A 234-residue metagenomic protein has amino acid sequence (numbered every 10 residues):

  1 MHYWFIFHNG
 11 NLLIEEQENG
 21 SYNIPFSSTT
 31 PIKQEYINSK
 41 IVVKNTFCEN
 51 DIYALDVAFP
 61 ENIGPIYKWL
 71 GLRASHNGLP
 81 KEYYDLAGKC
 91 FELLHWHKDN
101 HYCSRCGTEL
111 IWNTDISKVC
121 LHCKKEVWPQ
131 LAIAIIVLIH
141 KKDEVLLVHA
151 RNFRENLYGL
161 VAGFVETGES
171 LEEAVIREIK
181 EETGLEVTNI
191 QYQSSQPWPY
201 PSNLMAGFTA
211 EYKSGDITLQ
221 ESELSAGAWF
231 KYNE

Functional and structural regions predicted by a protein language model:
M1-N38: General detector of N-terminal leader/presequence modules that precede the first folded domain
L12-I14, T114-L160, E186, A210-Y212: N-terminal strand-loop-strand
G20-S21, P60, F153-R154: Short, surface-exposed beta-strand-loop junctions and turns on beta-sheet-rich folds
E35-L79, V165-E234: Unchanged
E82-F91, H97: Short basic alpha-helical hairpin corresponding to helix-turn-helix/winged-helix-like nucleic-acid-binding
E92-H101, W112: Cys/His-rich Zn2+-binding cysteine-cluster or related metal-binding knuckle/ribbon modules and their
D99-N100, G107, S117: Residues immediately within or flanking Cys/His clusters that coordinate Zn2+ in small zinc-binding modules
G107-L110, V127: Cys/His-rich microdomains that often coordinate metals
